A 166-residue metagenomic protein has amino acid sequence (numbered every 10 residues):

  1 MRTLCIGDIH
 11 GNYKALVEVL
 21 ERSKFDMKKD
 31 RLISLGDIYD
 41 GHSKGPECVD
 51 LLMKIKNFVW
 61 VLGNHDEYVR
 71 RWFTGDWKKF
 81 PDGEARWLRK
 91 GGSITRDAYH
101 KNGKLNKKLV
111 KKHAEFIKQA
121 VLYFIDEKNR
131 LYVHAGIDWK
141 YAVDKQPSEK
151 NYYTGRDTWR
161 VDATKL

Functional and structural regions predicted by a protein language model:
R2, I6, G11-R86: Core catalytic region of metal-dependent phosphoesterases/phosphodiesterases, especially metallo-beta-lactamase-like
R86-L166: Acidic, His/Gly-enriched loop-helix segments that form or flank divalent-metal centers in metallo-dependent hydrolases
